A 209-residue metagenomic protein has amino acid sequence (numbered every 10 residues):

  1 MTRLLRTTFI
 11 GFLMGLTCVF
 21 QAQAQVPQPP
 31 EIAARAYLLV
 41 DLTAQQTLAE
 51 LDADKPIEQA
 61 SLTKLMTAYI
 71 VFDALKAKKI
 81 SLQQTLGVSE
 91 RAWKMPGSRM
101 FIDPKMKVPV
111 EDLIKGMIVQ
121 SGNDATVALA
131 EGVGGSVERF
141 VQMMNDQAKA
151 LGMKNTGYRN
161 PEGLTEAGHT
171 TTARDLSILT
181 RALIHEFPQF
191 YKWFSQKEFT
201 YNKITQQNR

Functional and structural regions predicted by a protein language model:
M1-T7: Positively charged n-region of N-terminal signal peptides that target proteins for export
T8-V19: Bacterial N-terminal signal peptides
F20-A24: Boundary at the C-terminal end of the N-terminal hydrophobic targeting segment
Q25-A34, K105, V110, S136-R209: Penicillin-recognizing serine hydrolase domain
Q25-E50: A short, well-structured edge-of-sheet supersecondary motif
Q45, E58-L86, L176: Active-site SXXK
A77-R99, S195-T205: Short, glycine/proline-biased beta-turn/loop segments that scaffold the active-site neighborhood
K94-T126, N208-R209: Conserved catalytic neighborhood of penicillin-recognizing serine enzymes
